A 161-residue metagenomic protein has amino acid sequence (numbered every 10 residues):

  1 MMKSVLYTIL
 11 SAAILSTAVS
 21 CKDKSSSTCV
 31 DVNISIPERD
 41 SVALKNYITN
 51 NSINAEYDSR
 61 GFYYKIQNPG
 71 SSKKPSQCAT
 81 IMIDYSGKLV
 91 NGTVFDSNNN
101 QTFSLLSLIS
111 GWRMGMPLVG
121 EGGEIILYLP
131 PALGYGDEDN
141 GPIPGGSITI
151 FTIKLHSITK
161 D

Functional and structural regions predicted by a protein language model:
M1-S20: Sec-dependent bacterial lipoprotein signal peptides
V5, C21-D161: Cross-family detector of peptidyl-prolyl cis-trans isomerase
